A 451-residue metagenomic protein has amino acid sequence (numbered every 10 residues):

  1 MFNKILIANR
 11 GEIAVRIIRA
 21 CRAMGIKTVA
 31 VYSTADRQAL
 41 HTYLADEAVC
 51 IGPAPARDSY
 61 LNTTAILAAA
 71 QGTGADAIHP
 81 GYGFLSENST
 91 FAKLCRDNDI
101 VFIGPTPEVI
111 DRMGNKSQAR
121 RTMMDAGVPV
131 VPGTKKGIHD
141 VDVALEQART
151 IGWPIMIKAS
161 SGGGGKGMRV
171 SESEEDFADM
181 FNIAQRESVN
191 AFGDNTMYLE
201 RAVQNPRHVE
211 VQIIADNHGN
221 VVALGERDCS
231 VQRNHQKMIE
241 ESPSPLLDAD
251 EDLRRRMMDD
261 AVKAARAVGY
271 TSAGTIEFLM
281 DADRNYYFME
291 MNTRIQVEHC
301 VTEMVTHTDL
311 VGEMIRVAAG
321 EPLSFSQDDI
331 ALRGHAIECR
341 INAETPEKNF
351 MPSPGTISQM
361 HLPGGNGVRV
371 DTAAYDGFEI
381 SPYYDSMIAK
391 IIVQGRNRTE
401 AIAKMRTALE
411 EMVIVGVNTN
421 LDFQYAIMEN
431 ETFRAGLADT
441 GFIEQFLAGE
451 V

Functional and structural regions predicted by a protein language model:
M1-D125, I138-E146: ATP-binding N-terminal substructure of ATP-dependent carboxylate-amine bond-forming enzymes
I7-M24, A48, Q71-T73, R96 (+5 more regions): ATP-dependent carboxylate activation and anion-phosphoryl transfer catalytic cores that bind Mg-ATP to form
V29, H79, V101-I103, V131 (+3 more regions): Structural detector of well-ordered beta-strand residues that form the stable sheet scaffold of enzyme domains
E47-V49, D111, P129-G137, M168-R169 (+1 more regions): Structural signal for short hydrophobic segments within the conserved structured cores of catalytic domains across
P80, S89, P105-P107, P129-P132 (+4 more regions): Proline-centered helix-kink/hinge sites
Q118-K136, P245-A249: Conserved thiamine diphosphate
E146-M156: Acidic/histidine-enriched active-site and ligand-binding environments that engage anionic O-linkages
